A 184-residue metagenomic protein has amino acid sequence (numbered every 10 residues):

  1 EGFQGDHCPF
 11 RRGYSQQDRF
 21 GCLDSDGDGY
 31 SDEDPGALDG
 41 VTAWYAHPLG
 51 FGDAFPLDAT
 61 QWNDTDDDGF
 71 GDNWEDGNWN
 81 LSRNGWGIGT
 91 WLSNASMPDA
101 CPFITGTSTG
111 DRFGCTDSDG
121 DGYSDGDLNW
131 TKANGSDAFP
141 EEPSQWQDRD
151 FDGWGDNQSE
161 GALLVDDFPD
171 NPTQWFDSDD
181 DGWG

Functional and structural regions predicted by a protein language model:
E1-G184: Extracellular calcium-associated, cysteine-rich motifs in secreted modular proteins
